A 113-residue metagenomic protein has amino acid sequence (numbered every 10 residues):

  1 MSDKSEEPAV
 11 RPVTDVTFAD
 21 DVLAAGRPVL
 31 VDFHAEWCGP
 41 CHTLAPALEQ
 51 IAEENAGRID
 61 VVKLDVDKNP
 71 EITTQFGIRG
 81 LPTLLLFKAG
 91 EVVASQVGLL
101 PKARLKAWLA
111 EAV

Functional and structural regions predicted by a protein language model:
M1-L30, A35-D60, K68-Q75, R79-T83 (+1 more regions): Proteins that catalyze or organize thiol-disulfide redox chemistry and the adjacent proteostasis machinery handling
K63: Conserved residues in the N-terminal Rossmann fold of short-chain dehydrogenase/reductase
